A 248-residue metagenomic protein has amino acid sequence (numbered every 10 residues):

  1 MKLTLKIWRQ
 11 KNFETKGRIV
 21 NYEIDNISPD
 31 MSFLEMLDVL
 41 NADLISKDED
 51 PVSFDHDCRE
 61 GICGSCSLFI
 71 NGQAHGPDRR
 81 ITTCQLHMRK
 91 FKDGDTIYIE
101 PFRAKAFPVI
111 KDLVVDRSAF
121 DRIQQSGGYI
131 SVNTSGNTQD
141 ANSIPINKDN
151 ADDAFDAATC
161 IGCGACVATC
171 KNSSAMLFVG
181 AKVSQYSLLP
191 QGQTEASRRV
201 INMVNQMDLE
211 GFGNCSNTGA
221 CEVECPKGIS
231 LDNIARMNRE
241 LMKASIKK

Functional and structural regions predicted by a protein language model:
M1-E23: Eukaryote-biased recognition of intrinsically disordered, low-complexity regulatory segments
W8, D25, I70-G72: Short strand-turn-strand beta-turns centered on an Asx-Gly dipeptide
V20-S32: Short, contiguous acidic and Ser/Thr-rich linear segments
M31-D50, E100-K248: Ferredoxin-type iron-sulfur electron-transfer modules in oxidoreductases and energy-metabolism complexes
S53-S65: Short, structured protein-protein interaction patches enriched in aromatics and acidic/basic residues, typified by
I62, L68-I70, C221: Functionalized membrane-embedded alpha-helices
I70-G94, I99: Glycine-rich phosphate/adenylate-binding loop and adjacent beta-alpha elements of nucleotide- or dinucleotide-binding
